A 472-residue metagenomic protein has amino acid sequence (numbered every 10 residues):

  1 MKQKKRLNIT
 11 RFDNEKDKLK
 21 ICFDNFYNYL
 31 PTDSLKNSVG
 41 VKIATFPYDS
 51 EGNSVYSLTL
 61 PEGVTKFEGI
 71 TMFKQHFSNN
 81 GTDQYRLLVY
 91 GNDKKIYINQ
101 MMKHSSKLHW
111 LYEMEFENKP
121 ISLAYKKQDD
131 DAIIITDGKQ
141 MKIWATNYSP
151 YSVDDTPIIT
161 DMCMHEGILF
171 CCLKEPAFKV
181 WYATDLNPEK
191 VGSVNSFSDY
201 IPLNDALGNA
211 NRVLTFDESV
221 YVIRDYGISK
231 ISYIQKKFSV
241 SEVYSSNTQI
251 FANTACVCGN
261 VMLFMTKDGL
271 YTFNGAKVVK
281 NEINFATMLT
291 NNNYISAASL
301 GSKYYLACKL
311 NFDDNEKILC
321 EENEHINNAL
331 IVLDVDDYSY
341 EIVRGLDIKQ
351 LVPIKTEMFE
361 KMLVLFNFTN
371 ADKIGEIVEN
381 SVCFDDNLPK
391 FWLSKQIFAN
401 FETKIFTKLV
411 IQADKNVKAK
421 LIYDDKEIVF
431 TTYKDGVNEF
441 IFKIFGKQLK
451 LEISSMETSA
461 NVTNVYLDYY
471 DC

Functional and structural regions predicted by a protein language model:
M1-K95, M101-L108, E115-P120, Y125-Q128 (+3 more regions): Beta-sheet repeat architectures centered on beta-propellers
K66, L108, M114-K119, S149-G167 (+1 more regions): Beta-propeller and closely related beta-pinwheel folds
D93, K139, E175, Y226 (+4 more regions): Residue-level signature of beta-propeller blades and closely related beta-rich strand-turn architectures in secreted
Y97, K142, S229-K230, Y271 (+1 more regions): WD40 beta-propeller blade core
M101-K103, G138, A145-T146, D225 (+3 more regions): Inter-blade boundary loops/turns of WD-repeat beta-propellers
Q128-P150: Hydrophobic or amphipathic alpha-helical targeting/insertion segments
